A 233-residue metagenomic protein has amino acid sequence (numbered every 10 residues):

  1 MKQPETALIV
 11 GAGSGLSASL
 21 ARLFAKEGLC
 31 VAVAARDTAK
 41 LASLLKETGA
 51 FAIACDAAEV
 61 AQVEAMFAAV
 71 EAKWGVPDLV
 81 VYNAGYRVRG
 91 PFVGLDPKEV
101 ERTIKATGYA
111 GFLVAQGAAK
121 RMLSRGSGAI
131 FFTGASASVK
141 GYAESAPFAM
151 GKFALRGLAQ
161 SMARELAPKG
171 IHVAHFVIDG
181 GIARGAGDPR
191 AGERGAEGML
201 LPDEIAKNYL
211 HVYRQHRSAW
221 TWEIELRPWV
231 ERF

Functional and structural regions predicted by a protein language model:
G13-S14: Conserved glycine-rich cofactor-binding loop
E27-S43: Conserved glycine-rich Rossmann-like NAD(P)H-binding loop of the short-chain dehydrogenase/reductase
E47-A61: Rossmann-fold cofactor-recognition segment
P91-F92, D96-I104: Substrate-binding pocket helix/loop in short-chain dehydrogenase/reductase
A115-Q116, Q160: A short, exposed helix-loop element centered on a Lys and neighboring polar residues
A129-A154, A159-Q160, R164-A167: Catalytic loop of short-chain dehydrogenase/reductase
P168-G180, A191-F233: C-terminal helical subdomain
